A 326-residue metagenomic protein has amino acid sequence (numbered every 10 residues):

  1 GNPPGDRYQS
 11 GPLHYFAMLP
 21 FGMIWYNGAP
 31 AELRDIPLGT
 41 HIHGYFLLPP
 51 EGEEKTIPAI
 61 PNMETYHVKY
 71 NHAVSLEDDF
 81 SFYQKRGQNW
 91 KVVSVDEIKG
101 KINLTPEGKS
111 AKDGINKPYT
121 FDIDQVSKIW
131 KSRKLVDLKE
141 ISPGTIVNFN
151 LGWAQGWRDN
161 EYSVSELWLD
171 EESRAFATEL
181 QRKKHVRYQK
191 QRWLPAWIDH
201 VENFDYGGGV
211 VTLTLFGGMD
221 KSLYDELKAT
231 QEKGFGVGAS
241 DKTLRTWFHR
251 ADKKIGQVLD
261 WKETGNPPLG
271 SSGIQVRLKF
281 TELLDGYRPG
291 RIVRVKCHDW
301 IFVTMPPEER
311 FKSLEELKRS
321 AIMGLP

Functional and structural regions predicted by a protein language model:
G1-P326: Short, flexible, surface-exposed loop segments at domain boundaries
